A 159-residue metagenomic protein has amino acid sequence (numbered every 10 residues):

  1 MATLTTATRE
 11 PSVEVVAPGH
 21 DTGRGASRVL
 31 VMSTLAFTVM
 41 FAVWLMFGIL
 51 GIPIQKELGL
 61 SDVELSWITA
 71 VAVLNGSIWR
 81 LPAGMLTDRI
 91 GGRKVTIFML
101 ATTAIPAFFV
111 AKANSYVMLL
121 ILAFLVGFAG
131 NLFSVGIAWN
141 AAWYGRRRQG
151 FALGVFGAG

Functional and structural regions predicted by a protein language model:
A2-A36, M40-F41: Cytosolic juxtamembrane N-terminal segment immediately preceding the first transmembrane helix of multi-pass
R28-D62: Extracytoplasmic
A36-F37, F41, S115-G127: Helical-face signature of the major facilitator-like transporter fold
L45, V73-L81, N131: Residue-level signature of mid-helix packing/kink "hotspots" within the transmembrane helices of 12-pass Major
G51, W79-T87, I137, Q149: Hydrophobic/aromatic and small-residue hotspots that mark the transmembrane alpha-helices of Major Facilitator
S66-V73: Short hydrophobic/aromatic, small-residue-rich stretches within specific transmembrane helices of secondary active
I78-Y116: Conserved MFS/SLC helix-loop-helix module at the cytosolic interface between two early adjacent transmembrane helices
L122-G159: Cytoplasmic helix-loop-helix junction between adjacent transmembrane helices in 12-TM secondary transporters
